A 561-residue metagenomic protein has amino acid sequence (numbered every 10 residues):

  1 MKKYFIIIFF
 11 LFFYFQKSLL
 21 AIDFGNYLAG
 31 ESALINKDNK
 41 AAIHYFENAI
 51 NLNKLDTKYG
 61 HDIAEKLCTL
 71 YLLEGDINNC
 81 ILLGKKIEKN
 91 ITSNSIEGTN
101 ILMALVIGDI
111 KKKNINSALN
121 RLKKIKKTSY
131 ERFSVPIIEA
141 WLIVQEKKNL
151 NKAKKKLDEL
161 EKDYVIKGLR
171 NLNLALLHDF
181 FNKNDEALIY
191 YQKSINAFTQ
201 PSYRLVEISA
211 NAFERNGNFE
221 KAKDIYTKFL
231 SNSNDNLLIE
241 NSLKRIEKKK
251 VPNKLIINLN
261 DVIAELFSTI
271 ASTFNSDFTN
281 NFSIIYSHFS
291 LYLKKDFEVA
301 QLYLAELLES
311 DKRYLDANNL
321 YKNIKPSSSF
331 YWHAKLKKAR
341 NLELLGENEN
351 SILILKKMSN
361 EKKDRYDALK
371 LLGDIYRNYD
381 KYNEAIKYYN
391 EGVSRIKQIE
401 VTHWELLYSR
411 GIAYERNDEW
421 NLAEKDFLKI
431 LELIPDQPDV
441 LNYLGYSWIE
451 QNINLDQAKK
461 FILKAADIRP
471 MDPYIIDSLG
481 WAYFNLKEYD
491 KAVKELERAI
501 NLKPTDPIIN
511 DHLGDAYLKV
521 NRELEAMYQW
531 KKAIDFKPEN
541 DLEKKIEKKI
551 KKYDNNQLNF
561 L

Functional and structural regions predicted by a protein language model:
K17-G25, E161-Y164, V251-L266, K397-E400 (+1 more regions): TPR-adjacent "capping" and linker segments in tetratricopeptide-repeat scaffold/adaptor proteins
S18-K85, N94-N100, D261-I270, N555-L561: N-terminal leader/linker segments that initiate helical-solenoid repeat arrays
E31, T69, I107, W141 (+11 more regions): Residue-level recognition of tetratricopeptide repeat
N36, E74, K112, E146-K147 (+10 more regions): Structural motif corresponding to the intra-repeat A-B loop/turn of tetratricopeptide repeats
L52-D56, N90-N94, K127-T128, K162-D163 (+10 more regions): Structural marker of alpha-solenoid helical repeat scaffolds
Y59, I63, I101, V135 (+12 more regions): TPR alpha-solenoid repeat register
K66, A104, I138-E139, N173 (+11 more regions): Canonical tetratricopeptide repeat
